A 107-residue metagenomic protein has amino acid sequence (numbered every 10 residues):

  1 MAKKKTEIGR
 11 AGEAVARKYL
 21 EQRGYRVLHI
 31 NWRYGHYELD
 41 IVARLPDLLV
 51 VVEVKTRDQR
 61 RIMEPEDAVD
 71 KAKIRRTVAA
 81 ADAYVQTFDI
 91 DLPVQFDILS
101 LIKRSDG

Functional and structural regions predicted by a protein language model:
M1-I30: Acidic-basic catalytic patches of nuclease active cores, encompassing PD-(D/E)XK and other metal-cofactor nuclease
L20, L39-R60, P65, V69 (+1 more regions): Conserved catalytic cores of phosphodiester-cleaving nucleases, focusing on short active-site segments
N31, K55, D97-L99: Solvent-exposed beta-strand sheet faces enriched in polar/charged residues
Y34-Y37: Short acidic/glycine-enriched loop/turn segments that link adjacent beta-strands
E64-K71, D91, Q95: Amphipathic, hydrophobic secondary-structure cores in small proteins
Q86-G107: Domain-level recognition of nuclease-like catalytic cores that cleave nucleotide substrates
